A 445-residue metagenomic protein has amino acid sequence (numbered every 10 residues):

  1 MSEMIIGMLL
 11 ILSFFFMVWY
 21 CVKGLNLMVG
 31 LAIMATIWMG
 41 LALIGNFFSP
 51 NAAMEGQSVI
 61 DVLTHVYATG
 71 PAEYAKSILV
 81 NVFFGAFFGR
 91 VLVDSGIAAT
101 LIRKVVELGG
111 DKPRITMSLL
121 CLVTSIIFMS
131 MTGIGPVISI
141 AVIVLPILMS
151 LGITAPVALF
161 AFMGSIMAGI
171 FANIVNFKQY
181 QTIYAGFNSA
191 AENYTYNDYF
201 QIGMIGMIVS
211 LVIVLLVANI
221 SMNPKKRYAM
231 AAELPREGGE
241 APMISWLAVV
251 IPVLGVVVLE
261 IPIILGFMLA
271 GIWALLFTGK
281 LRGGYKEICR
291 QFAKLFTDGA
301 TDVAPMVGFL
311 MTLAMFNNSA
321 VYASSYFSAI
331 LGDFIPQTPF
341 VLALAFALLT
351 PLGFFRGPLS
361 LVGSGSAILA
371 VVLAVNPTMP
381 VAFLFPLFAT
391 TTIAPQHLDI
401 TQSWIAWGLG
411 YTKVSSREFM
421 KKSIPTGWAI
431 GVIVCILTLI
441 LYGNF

Functional and structural regions predicted by a protein language model:
M1, L145-E240, W404-F445: Membrane-core helix-loop-helix motifs of multi-pass transport proteins
S2-V18, L31-W38, N46, N197-D298: Long, contiguous bundles of hydrophobic transmembrane helices that form the permeation core of multi-pass
E3-G7, A72-L79, V105-L120, L151-V157 (+4 more regions): Membrane-interfacial loop-to-helix junctions in multi-pass transporters
N26, A75-L79, G89-A99, F128-S139 (+4 more regions): Short helix-coil transition sites and intra-membrane helix breaks within transmembrane domains of multi-pass
E55-A99, I272, K286-S325, A343 (+1 more regions): Core transmembrane alpha-helical segments of multi-pass membrane transporters/permeases
N81-F84, D111-I143, P336-A382, F388-I393: Hydrophobic alpha-helical transmembrane segments of multi-pass integral membrane proteins, predominantly secondary
V93, T100-G110, P146-S150, Q291-D302 (+5 more regions): Short amphipathic alpha-helical coupling elements at transmembrane boundaries
T100-I102, G135-I147, V175-G186, S360-A374 (+1 more regions): Re-entrant/interfacial helical elements at transmembrane boundaries that shape and gate the permeation pathway
